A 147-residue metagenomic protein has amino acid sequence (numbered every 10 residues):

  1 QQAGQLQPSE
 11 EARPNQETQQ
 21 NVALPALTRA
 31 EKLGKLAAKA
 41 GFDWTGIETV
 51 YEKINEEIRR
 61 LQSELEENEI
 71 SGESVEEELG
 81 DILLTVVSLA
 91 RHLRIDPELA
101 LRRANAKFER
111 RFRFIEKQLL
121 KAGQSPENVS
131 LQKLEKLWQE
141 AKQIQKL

Functional and structural regions predicted by a protein language model:
Q1-L79, L84-L147: Flexible "arm" and connector segments at domain edges
